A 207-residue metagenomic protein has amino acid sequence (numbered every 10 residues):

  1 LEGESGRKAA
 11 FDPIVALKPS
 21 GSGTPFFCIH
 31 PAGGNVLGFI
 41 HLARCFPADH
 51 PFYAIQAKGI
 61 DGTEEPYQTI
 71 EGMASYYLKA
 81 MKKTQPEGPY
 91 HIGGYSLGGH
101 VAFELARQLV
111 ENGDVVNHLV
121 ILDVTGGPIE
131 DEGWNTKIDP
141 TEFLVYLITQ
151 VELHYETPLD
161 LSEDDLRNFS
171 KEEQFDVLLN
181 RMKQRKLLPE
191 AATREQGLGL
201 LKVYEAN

Functional and structural regions predicted by a protein language model:
E2-N207: A hydrolase-biased, glycine/serine/histidine/acidic-enriched motif that marks catalytic-domain neighborhoods in diverse
